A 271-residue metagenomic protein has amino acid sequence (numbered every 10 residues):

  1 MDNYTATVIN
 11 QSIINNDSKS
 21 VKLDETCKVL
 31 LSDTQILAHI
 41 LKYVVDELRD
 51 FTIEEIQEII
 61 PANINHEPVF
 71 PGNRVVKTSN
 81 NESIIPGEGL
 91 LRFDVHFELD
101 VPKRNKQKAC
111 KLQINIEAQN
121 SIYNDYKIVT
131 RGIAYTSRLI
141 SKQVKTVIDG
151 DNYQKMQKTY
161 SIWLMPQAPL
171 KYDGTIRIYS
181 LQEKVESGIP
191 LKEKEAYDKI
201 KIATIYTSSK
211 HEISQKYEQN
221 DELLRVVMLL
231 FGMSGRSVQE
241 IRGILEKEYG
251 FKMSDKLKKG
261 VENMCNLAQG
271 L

Functional and structural regions predicted by a protein language model:
M1-L271: Elongated, amphipathic alpha-helical interaction scaffolds
